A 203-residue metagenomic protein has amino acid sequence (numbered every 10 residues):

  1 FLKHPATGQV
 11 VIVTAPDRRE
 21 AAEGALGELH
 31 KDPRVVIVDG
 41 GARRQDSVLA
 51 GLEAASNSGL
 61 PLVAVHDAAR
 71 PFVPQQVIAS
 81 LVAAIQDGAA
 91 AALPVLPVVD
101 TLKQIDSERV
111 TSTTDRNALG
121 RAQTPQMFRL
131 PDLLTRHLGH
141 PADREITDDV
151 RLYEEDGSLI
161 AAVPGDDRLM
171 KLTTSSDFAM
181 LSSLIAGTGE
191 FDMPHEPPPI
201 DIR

Functional and structural regions predicted by a protein language model:
F1-L60: Conserved N-terminal catalytic core of the sugar/cofactor nucleotidyltransferase
T7-V11, A90, D167-L169: Short active-site oxyanion
A22-L26, L81, L102, L181: Hydrophobic packing residues within well-ordered alpha-helices of enzyme cores
G51, H66-D67, P97, R129 (+1 more regions): Residue-level signal for inorganic ion chemistry
L62-A64: Short aromatic/hydrophobic "clamp" motif used to bind/position activated sugar donors
A68-F72: Acidic metal-phosphate-binding loop of nucleotide-sugar-dependent transferases
V73-V163, I200-R203: Conserved core of the sugar-phosphate nucleotidyltransferase
D148-V150, D167-L169, S175-R203: SAM-dependent methyltransferases
